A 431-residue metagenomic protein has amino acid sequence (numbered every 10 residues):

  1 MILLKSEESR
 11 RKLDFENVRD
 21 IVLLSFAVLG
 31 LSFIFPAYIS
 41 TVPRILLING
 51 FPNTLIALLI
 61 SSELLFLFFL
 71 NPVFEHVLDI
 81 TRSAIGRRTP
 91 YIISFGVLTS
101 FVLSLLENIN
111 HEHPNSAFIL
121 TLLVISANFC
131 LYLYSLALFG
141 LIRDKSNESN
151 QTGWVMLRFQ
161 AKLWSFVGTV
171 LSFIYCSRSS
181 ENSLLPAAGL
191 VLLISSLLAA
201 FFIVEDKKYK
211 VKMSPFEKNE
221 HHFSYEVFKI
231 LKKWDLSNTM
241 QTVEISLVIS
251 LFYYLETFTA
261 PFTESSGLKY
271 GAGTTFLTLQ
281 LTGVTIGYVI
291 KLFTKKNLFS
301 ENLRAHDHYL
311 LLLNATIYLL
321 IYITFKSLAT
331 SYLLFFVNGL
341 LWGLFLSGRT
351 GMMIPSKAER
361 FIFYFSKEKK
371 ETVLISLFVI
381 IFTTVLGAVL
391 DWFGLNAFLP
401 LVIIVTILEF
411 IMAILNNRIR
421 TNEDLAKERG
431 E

Functional and structural regions predicted by a protein language model:
M1-F15, N110, N115-L122, L133-Y134 (+5 more regions): Intracellular loop-helix junctions on the cytosolic face of multi-pass helical membrane proteins
S6-F66, N238-G267, A272-T275, T350: Helix-loop boundary and gating motifs at the non-cytosolic
L58-D79, L277-I290: Central cavity-lining transmembrane alpha-helices of secondary-active solute carriers, predominantly the Major
I93-P114, L312-K326: C-terminal ends and interior cores of transmembrane alpha-helices in multi-pass membrane transporters/permeases
V102-I109, P114-Y134, T330-G348: Hydrophobic core of transmembrane alpha-helices in multi-pass small-molecule transporters, especially MFS/SLC-type
Y132-S146, L344-F365: Intracellular juxtamembrane helix-capping segments at the cytosolic ends of symmetry-related transmembrane helices
R304-R349: C-terminal transmembrane helical hairpin of 12-TM major facilitator-type secondary transporters
I362-W392: A late C-terminal transmembrane helix in Major Facilitator Superfamily
